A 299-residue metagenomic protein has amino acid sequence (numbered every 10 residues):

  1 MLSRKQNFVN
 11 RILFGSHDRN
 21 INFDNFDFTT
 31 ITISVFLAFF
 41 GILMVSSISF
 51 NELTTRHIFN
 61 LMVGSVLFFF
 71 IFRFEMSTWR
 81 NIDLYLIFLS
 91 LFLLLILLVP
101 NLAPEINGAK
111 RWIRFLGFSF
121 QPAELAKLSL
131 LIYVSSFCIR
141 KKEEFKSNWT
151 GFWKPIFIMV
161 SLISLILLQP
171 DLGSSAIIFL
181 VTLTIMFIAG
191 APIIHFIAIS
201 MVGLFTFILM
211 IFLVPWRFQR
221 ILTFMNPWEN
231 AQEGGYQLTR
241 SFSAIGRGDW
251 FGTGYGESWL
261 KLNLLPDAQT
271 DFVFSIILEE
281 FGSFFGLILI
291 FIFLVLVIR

Functional and structural regions predicted by a protein language model:
L2-T32, F36-Q169: Membrane-helix boundary/helix-loop-helix interface segments in multi-pass membrane proteins
I48, E52-T55, W153-I185, L213-F218 (+1 more regions): Helix-loop-helix junctions and helix-breaking kinks within/between transmembrane helices of multi-pass membrane
S65, S175-M186, M201-L204, I221 (+1 more regions): Hydrophobic transmembrane alpha-helices of multi-pass, membrane-embedded glycosylation machinery
V66, F74, Y133, I208 (+2 more regions): Transmembrane alpha-helix boundary/anchor motif
P104-W112, S119, H195-I288: Hydrophobic, glycine- and aromatic-enriched re-entrant/interface helices and adjoining loop segments
M186-F196: Short loop segments and helix-boundary regions at transmembrane helix junctions of multi-pass inner-membrane proteins
F284-R299: Hydrophobic transmembrane alpha-helices and their immediate junctions
